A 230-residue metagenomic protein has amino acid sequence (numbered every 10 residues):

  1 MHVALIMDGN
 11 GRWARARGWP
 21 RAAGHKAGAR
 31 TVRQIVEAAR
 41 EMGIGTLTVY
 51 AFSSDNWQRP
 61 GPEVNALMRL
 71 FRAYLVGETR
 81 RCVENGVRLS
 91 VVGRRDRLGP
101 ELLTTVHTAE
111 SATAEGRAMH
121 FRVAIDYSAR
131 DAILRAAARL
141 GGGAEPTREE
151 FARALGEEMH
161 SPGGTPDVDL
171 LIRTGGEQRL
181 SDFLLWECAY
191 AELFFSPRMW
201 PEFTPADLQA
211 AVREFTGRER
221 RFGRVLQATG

Functional and structural regions predicted by a protein language model:
M1-G230: Flexible, compositionally biased loop and terminal segments
